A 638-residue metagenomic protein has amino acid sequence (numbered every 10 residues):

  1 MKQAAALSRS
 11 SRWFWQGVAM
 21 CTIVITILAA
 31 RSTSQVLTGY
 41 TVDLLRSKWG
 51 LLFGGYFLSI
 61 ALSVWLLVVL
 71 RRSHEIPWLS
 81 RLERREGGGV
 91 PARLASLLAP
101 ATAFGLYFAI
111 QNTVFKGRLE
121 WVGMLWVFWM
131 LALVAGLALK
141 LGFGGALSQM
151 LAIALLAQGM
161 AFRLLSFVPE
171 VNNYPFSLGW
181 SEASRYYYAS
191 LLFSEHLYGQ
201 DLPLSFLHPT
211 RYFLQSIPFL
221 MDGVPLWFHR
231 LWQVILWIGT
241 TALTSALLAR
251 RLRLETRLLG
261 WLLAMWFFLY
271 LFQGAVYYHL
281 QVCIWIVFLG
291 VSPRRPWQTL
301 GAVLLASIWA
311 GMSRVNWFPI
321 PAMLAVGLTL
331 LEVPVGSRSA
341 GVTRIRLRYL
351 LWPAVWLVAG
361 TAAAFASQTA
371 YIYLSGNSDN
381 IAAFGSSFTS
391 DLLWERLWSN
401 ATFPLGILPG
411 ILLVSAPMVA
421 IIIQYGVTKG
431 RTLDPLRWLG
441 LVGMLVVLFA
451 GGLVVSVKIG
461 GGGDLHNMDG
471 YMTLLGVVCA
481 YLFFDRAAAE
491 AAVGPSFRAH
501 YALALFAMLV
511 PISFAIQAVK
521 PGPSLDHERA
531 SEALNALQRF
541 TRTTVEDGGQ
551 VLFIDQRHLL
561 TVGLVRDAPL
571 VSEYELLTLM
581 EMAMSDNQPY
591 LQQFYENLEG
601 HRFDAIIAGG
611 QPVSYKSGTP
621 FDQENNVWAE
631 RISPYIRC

Functional and structural regions predicted by a protein language model:
M1, L156, A354-V358, A487-V519: Signature aromatic-anchored transmembrane alpha helix within multi-pass, membrane-resident enzymes that catalyze glycan
M1-I25, K48-S166: Start-transfer (signal-anchor) and selected internal transmembrane alpha helices of multi-pass inner/ER membrane
S10-T22, I76-P100, G144-I153, D201-S205 (+6 more regions): Membrane-interfacial loop-to-transmembrane alpha-helix junctions, especially the N-terminal start
C21-S59, S63, F162-S216, G223-I238 (+4 more regions): Transmembrane catalytic cores of multi-pass membrane glycosyltransferases and polysaccharide-assembly enzymes
G105-F115, L214, A306-G311, L445-D464 (+2 more regions): Transmembrane-helix signature of polytopic, lipid-linked glycan biosynthesis machinery
G123-L125, G460-R498: Hydrophobic/aromatic-rich transmembrane helices and adjacent perimembrane loops
L231-G260, A264: Transmembrane-helix motifs of polytopic, lipid-linked glycan transferases
L374-S375, F514, A518-C638: Extracytoplasmic
